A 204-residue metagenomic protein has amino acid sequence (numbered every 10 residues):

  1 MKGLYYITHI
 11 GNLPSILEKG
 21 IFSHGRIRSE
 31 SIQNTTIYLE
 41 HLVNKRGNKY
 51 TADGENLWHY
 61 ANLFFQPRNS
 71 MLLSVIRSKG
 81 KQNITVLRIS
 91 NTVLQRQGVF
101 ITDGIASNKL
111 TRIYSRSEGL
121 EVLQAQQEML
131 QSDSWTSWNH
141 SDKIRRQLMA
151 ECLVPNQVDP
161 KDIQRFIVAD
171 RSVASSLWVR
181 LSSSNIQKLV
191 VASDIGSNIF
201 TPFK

Functional and structural regions predicted by a protein language model:
M1-N62, S70-K204: Active-site-proximal loop/hinge segments that shape catalytic or ion-binding/gating pockets
Q66: Short, conserved catalytic/metal-binding motifs centered on acidic residues
